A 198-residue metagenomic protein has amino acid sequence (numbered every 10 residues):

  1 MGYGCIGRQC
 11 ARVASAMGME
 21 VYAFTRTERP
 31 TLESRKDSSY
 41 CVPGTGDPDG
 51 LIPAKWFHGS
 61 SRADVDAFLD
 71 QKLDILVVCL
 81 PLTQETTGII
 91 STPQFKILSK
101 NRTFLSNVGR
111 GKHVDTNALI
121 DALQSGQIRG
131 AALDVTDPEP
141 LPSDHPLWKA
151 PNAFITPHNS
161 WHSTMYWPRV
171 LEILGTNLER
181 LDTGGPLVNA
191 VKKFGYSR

Functional and structural regions predicted by a protein language model:
M1-G4: Glycine-rich Rossmann-fold phosphate-binding loop(s) that bind the pyrophosphate of adenine dinucleotide cofactors
G7-R8: N-terminal Rossmann-fold NAD(P) dinucleotide-binding loop
A11-S15, L123-Q124: Gly/Ala-rich phosphate-binding loop of Rossmann-like dinucleotide-binding domains, activating on the conserved
M19-E20: Residues at the starts of beta-strands that form the adenosine-phosphate
F24: The conserved SAM/SAH-binding core of class I Rossmann-like methyltransferase domains, concentrating on the hydrophobic
E28-T31, K36-P146: Rossmann-like adenosine-cofactor binding region
E139-R198: C-terminal helix-to-coil terminal segments
